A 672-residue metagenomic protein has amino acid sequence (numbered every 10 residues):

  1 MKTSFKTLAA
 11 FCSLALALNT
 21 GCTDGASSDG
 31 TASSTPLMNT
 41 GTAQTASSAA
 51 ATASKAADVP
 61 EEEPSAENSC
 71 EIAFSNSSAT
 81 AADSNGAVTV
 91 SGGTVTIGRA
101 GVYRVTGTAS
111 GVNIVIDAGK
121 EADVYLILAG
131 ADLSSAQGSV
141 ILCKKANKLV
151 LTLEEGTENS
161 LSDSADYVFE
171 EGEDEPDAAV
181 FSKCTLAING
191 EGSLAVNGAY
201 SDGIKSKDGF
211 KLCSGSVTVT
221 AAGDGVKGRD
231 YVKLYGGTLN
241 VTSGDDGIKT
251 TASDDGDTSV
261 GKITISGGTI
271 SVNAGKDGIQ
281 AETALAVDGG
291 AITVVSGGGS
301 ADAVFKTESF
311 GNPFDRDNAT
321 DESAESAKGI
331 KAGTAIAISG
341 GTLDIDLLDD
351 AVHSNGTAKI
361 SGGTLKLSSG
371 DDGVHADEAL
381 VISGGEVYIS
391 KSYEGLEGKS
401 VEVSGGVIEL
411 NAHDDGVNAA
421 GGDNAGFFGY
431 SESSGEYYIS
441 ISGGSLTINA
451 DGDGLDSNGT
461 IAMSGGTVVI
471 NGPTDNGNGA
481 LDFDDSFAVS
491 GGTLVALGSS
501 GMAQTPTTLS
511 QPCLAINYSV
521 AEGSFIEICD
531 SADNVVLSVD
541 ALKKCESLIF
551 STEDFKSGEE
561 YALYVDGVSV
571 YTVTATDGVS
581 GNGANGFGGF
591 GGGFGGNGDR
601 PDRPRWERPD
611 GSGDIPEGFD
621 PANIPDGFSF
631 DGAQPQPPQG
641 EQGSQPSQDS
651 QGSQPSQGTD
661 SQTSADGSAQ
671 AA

Functional and structural regions predicted by a protein language model:
T3-A672: A composition-driven surface/loop motif
